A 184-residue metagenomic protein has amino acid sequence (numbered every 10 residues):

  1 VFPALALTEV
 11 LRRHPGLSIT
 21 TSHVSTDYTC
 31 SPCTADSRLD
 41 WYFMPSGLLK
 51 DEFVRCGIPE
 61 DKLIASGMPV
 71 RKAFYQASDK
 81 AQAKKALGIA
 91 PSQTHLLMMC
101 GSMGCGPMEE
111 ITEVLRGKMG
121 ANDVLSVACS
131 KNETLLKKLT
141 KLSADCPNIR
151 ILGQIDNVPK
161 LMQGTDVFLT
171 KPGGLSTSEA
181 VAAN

Functional and structural regions predicted by a protein language model:
V1, G101, G173: Short glycine-/small-residue-rich Rossmann-like dinucleotide-binding loops
V1-G57, K62: Active-site and donor-binding regions of nucleotide-sugar-utilizing enzymes
L5-L7, E52, P107-E110, L135-K138 (+1 more regions): Phosphate- and divalent-cation-binding pockets in alpha/beta enzyme and binding domains that engage nucleotide-derived
P32, E113, S178-E179: Alpha-helical segments flanking ligand/cofactor-binding loops in enzyme cores
D40-S102, K131-K137: A nucleotide-sugar donor-handling region in carbohydrate enzymes
K80-Q82, I89-G164: Donor-nucleotide binding loops and adjacent catalytic segments primarily of GT-B fold Leloir glycosyltransferases
P159, T177-A183: Short alpha-helical segment that forms part of, or immediately flanks, the ligand-binding pocket in carbohydrate-active
Q163-G173: Acidic donor-binding loop of glycosyltransferase active sites
